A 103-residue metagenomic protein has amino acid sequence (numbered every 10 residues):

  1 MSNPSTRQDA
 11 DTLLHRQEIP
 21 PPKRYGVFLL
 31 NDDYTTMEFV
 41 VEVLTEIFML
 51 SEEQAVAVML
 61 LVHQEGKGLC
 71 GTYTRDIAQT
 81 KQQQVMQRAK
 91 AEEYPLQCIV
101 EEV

Functional and structural regions predicted by a protein language model:
M1-V103: Terminal domain-initiation and capping elements
